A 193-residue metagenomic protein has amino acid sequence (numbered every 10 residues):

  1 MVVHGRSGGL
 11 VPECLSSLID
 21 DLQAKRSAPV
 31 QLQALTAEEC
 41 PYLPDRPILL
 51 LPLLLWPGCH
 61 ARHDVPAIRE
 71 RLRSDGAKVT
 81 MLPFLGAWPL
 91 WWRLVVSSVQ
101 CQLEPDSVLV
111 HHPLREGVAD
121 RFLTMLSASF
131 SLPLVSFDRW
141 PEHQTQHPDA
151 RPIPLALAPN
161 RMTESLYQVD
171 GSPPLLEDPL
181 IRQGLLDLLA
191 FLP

Functional and structural regions predicted by a protein language model:
M1-P193: Active-site-proximal alpha-helix that buttresses catalytic centers in soluble enzyme cores
